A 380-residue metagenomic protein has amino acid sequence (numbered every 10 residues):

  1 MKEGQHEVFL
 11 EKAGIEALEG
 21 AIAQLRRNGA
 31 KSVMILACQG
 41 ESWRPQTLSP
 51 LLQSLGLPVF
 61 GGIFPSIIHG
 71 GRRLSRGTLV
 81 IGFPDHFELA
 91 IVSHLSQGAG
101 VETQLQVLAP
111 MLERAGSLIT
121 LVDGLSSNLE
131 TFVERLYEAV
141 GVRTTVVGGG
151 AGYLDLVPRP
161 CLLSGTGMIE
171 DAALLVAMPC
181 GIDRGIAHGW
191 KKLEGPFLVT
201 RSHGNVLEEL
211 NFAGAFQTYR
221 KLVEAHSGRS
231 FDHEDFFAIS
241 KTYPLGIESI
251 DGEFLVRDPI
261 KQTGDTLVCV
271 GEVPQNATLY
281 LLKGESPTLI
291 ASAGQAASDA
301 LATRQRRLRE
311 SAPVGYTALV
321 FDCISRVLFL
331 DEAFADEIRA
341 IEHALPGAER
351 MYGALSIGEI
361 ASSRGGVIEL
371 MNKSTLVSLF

Functional and structural regions predicted by a protein language model:
M1-P45, S49-L51, P58, G62-D331 (+3 more regions): Small-residue-enriched flexible segments
G347: ATP-binding catalytic core of ATPases
